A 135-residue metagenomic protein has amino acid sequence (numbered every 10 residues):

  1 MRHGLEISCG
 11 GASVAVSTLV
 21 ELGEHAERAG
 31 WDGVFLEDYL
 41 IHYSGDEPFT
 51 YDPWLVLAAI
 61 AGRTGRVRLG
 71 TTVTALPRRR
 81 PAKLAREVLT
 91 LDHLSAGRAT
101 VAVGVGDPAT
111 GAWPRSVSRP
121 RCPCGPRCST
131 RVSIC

Functional and structural regions predicted by a protein language model:
M1-R63: N-terminal beta1-alpha1-beta2 module of alpha/beta enzyme domains
R2-A15, R78-C135: Flexible, glycine-rich active-site loops centered on histidine and acidic residues that chelate a metal or position
G30, G65, S95-G97: Active-site-proximal glycine-rich helix-loop-beta segment
F35, R68, T100-A102: Conserved beta-strand positions in the central sheet of alpha/beta enzyme cores
D38, V73, V103-D107: Glycine-rich, histidine-containing beta strand-loop boundary motifs that form or position
Y39-H42, T72-A75, S116-S118: Short linear capping/connector segments at secondary-structure termini
Y43-P48, T74-R80, C122: Glycine-rich "substrate-gating" loop/helix at the edge of Rossmann-like oxidoreductase active sites
T64-T72: Conserved catalytic cysteine-centered active-site region of acyl-thioester-dependent Claisen-condensing enzymes
